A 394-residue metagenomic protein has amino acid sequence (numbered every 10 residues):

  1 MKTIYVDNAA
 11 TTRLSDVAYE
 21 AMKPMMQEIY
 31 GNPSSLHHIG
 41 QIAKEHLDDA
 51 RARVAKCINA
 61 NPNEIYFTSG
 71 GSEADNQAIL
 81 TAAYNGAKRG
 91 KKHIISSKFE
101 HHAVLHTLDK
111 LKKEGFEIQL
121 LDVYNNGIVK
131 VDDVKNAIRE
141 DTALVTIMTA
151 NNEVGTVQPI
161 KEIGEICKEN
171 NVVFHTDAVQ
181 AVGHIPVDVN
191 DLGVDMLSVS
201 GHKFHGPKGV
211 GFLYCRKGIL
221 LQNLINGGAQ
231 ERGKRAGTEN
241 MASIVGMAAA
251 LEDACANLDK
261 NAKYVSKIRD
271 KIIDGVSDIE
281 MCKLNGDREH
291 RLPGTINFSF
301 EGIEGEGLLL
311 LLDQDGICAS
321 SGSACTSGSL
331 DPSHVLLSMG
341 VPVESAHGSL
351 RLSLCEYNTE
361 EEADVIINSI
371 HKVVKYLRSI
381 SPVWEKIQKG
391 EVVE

Functional and structural regions predicted by a protein language model:
M1-E394: Pyridoxal 5′-phosphate
